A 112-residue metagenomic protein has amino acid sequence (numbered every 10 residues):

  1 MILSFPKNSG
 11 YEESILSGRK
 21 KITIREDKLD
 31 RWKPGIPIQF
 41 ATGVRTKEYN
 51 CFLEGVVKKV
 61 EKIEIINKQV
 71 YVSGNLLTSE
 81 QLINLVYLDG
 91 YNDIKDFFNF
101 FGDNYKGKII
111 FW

Functional and structural regions predicted by a protein language model:
M1-W112: Catalytic phosphate/metal-binding cores of nucleic-acid and nucleotide-processing enzymes, i.e., regions that mediate
